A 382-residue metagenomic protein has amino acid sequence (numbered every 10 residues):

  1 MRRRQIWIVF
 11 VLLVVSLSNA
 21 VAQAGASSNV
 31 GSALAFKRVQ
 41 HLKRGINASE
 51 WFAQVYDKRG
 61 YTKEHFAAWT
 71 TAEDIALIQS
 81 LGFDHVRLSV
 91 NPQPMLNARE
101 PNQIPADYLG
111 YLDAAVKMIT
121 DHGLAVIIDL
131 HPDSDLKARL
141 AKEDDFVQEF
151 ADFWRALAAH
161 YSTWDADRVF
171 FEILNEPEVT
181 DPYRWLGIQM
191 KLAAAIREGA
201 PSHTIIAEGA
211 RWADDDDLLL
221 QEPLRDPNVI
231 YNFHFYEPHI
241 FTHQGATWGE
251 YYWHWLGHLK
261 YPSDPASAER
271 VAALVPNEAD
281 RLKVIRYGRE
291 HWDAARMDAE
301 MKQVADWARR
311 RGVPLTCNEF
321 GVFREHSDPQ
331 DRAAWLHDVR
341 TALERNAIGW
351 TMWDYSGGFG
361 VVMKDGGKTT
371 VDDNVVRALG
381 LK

Functional and structural regions predicted by a protein language model:
M1-I8: Bacterial N-terminal signal peptides that target proteins for export
I8-S18: Bacterial N-terminal signal peptides
A20-A26: Boundary at the C-terminal end of the N-terminal hydrophobic targeting segment
S28, S32-F36, Q148-H291, D298-V322 (+1 more regions): Active-site region of glycoside hydrolase catalytic domains
N29, A68-A72, D298-M301, A333-L336: Structural motif corresponding to alpha-helix initiation and N-cap regions
N29-T204, G209-L218, N228, F359 (+1 more regions): Active-site mouth of glycoside hydrolases
V126-I128, L315, W350: Hydrophobic beta-strand scaffold residues
E325-K382: Aromatic-rich peripheral "rim/lid" segments of glycoside hydrolase catalytic domains that contact and position glycan
